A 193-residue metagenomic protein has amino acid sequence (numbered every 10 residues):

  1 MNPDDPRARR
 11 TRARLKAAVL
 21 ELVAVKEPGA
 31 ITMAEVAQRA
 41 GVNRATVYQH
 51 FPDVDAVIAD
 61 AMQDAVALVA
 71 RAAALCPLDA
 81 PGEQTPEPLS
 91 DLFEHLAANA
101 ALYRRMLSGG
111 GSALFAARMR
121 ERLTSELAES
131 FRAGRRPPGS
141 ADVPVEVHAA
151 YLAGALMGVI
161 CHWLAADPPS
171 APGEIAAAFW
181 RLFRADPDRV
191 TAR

Functional and structural regions predicted by a protein language model:
M1-R9, R135-G139, R189-R193: N-terminal intrinsically disordered/low-complexity leader segments
R9-L20, A24, G29-M33, Q38-G41 (+5 more regions): An amphipathic alpha-helix adjacent to DNA-recognition modules
I31-T32, R104-M106, F115, P172 (+1 more regions): Short, hydrophobic secondary-structure boundary micro-motifs
A45-T46: Key DNA-contact positions within bacterial/archaeal DNA-binding proteins
A65-A72, N99, Y103, E126-G134 (+2 more regions): A short secondary-structure junction motif
G82-A101, A150, G154, G158 (+2 more regions): Amphipathic alpha-helical segments that line or abut small-molecule/effector binding pockets and mediate allosteric
D91, G111-P137, E146-M157, R184 (+1 more regions): Amphipathic alpha-helical packing segments from all-alpha helical-bundle domains
E129-A133, V145-E146, H162-R193: C-terminal peripheral helix-coil segments that are non-catalytic and often amphipathic
